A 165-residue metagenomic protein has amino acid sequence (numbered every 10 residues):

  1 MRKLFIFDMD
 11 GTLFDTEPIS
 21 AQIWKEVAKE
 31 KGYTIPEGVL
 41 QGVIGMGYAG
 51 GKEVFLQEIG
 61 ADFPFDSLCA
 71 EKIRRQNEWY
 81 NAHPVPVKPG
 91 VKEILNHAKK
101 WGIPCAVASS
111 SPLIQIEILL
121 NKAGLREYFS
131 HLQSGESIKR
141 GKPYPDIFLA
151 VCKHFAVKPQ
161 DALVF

Functional and structural regions predicted by a protein language model:
M1-G42: Active-site neighborhood of HAD-like aspartate-dependent phosphohydrolases
I6, L13, V87, C105 (+3 more regions): Conserved SAM-binding loop
A21, K25, Y48-E53, F65 (+3 more regions): An amphipathic alpha-helix signature
V27-A28, G47-D62, L119, V151-C152: Helix-loop "lid/cap" segments that line or gate small-molecule binding pockets
E30-Y33, E58-F63, K100, G124-Y128 (+1 more regions): Short helix-capping segments at alpha-helix termini
T34, L56-K92, W101-I103: Metal-dependent phosphoesterase signature
W79-V107, L113-E117, P145, Q160: Short, acidic loop-to-helix structural element flanking the phosphoryl-transfer center in phosphate-processing enzymes
V85-P86, P112-F165: Substrate-recognition "cap/lid" segment bordering the active-site pocket of phosphatases
